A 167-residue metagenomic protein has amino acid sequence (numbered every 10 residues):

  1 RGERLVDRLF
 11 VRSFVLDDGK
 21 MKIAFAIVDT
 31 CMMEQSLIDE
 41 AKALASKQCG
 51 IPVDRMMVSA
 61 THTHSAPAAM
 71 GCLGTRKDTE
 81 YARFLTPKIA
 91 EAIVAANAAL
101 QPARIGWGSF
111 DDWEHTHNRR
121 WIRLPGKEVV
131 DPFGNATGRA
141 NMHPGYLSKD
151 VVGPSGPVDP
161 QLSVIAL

Functional and structural regions predicted by a protein language model:
R1-L167: Conserved beta-alpha junction segments in alpha/beta enzyme cores
